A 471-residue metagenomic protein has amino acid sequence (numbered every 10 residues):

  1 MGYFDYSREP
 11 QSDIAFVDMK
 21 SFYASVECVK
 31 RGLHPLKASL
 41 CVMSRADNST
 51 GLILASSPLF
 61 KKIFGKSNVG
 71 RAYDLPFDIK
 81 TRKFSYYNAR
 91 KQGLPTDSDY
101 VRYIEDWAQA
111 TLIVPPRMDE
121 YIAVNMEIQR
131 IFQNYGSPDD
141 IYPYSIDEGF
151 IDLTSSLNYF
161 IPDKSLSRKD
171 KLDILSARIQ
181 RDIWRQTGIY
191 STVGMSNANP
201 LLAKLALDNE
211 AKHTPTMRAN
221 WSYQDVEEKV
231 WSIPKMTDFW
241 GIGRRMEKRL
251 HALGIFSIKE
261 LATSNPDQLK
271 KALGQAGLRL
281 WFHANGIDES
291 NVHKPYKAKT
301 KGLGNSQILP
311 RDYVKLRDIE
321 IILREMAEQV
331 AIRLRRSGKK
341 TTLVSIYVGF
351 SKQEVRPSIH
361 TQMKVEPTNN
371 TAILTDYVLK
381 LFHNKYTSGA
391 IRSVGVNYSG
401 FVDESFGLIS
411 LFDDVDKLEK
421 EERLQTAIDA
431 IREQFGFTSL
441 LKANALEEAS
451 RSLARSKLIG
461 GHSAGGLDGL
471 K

Functional and structural regions predicted by a protein language model:
M1-R279, L418-K471: Gly/Gly-Pro- and Ser/Thr-rich, intrinsically disordered tail segments characteristic of DNA damage-repair and tolerance
Y3, S7-E9, F16, K61-K62 (+2 more regions): DNA-contacting surface of Y-family translesion DNA polymerases
A38, S191, T342-V344, V394: Change "...and in nucleic-acid phosphodiester-cleaving endonucleases..." to "...and in nucleic-acid processing enzymes
R117, I161-K169, I308-L316, Q362-N369 (+1 more regions): Short histidine-centered catalytic/ligand-binding loop motif
E120, N370, D403: Glycine-/small-residue-rich active-site loops that bind phosphorylated ligands and cofactors
I146-G149, K340-E354, N397-F406: Core structural elements
L157-P162, V355, V402-I409: Short, charged/polar, Gly/Pro-enriched secondary-structure boundary elements
L379-Q434: C-terminal hydrophobic structural anchor segments that stabilize assembly/packing rather than catalytic chemistry
